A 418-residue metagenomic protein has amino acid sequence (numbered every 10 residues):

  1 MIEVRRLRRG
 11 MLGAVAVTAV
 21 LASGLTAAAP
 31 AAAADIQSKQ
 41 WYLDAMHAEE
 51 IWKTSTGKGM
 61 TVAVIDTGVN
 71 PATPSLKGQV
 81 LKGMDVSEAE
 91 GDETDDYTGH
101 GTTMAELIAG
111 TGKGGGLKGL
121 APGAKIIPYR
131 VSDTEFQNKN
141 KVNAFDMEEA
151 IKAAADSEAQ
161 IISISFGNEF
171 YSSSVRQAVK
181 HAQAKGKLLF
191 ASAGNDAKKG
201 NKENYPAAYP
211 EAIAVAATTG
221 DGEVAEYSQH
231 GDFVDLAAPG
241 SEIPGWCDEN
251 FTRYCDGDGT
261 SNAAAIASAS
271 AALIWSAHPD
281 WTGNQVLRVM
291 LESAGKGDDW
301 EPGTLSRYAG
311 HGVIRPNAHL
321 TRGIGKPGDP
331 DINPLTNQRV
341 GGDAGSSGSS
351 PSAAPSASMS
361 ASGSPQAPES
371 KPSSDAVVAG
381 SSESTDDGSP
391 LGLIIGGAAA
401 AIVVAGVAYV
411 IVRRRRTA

Functional and structural regions predicted by a protein language model:
I2-V4, R9-G59, P74: Protease zymogen maturation seam
H47-E90: Acidic-leg catalytic submotif of subtilisin-like serine proteases
E90-F170: Subtilisin-like peptidase catalytic core
A105-I108, V131, S241-I314: Hydrolase catalytic cores
T134-Y205, T252-D258, N262: Substrate-binding/access-modulating region of protease and related hydrolase catalytic domains
S192-E211, A216-F233, G245-D258, D298-A309: Active-site-adjacent substrate-recognition loops and nearby beta-strands within hydrolase catalytic domains
E226, D280-D386, L391: C-terminal subdomain of the subtilisin-like protease fold in secreted/lumenal serine endopeptidases
L393-A418: C-terminal membrane-anchoring or membrane-association module
